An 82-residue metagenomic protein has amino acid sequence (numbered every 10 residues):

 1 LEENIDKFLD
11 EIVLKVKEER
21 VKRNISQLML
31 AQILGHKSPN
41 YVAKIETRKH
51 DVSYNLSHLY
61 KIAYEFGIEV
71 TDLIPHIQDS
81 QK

Functional and structural regions predicted by a protein language model:
L1-D6, Y64, D72-K82: Short, charged recognition helix plus adjacent turn of helix-turn-helix-like nucleic-acid-binding domains
L1-R23: A short, Lys/Arg-rich alpha-helix, primarily the initiator
K15, S26, N55-H58, E69: Residues that mark the N-terminal boundary/hinge immediately upstream of a DNA-recognition element
V16, Q27-A31, V42-I45, L73: Conserved hydrophobic/aromatic packing and binding residues within compact polymer-binding modules
R20, A31, A63: The alpha-helix within a helix-turn-helix
V21, G35, T47, Q78: Residue-level detection of the helix-turn-helix DNA-binding "recognition helix"
N24, R48-Y64: Short, basic-rich loop-to-helix N-cap that marks the start of a DNA-contacting helix
H36-V52: Recognition helix of helix-turn-helix/homeodomain-like DNA-binding domains that insert into the DNA major groove
